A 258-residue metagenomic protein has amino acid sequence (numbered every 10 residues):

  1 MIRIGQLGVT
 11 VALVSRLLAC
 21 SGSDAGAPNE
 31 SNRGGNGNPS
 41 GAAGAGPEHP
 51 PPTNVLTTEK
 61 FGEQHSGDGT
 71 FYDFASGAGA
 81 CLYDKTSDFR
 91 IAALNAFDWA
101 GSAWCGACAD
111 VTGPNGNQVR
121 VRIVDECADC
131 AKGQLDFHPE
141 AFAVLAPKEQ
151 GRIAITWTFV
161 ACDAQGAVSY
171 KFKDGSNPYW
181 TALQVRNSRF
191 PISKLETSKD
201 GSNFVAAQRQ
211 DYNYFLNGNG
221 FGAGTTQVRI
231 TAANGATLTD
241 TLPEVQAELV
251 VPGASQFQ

Functional and structural regions predicted by a protein language model:
M1, A12-E59: Ser/Thr-rich, Pro/Gly/Ala-heavy low-complexity intrinsically disordered linkers and tails of secreted extracellular
I4-G8: Alpha-helical transmembrane segments
S21, T70, V124: Residue-level detector of conserved, well-ordered beta-strand and adjacent loop positions that form binding/recognition
G46-A78: N-terminal module-boundary/linker segments of secreted carbohydrate-active enzymes
G79-T225, T231-A236, T241, A247-E248 (+1 more regions): Exported/periplasmic cell-wall-interacting domains
A254-Q258: C-terminal helix/juxtamembrane-tail motif
